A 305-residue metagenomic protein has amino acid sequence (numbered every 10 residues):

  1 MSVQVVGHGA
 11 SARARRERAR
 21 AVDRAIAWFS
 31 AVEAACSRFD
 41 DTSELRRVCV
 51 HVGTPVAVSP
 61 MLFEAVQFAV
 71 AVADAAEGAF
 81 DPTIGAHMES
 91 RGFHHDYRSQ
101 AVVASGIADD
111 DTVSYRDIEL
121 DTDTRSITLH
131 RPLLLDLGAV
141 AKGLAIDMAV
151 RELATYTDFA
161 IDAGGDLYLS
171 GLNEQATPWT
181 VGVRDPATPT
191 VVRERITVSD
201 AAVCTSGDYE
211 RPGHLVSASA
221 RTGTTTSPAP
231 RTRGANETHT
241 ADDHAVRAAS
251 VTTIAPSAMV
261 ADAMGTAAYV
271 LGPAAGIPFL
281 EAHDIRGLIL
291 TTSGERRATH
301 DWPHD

Functional and structural regions predicted by a protein language model:
M1-D305: Mature catalytic core of soluble alpha/beta enzymes
